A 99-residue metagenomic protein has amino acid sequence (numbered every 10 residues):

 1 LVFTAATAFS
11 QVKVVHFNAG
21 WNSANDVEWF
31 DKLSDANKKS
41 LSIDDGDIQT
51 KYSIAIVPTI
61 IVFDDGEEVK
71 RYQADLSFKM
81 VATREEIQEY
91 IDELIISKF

Functional and structural regions predicted by a protein language model:
L1-V2: Long terminal accessory regions outside catalytic cores
F9-K39: Local sequence-structure signature of Cys/Sec-based thiol-disulfide redox active-site neighborhoods
S40-L41, Y52, K79-T83: Extracytoplasmic/periplasmic, Sec-exported soluble proteins
S42-I48: N-terminal post-signal-peptidase region of extra-cytosolic proteins
Q49-K51, Y72: Short, charged, surface-exposed secondary-structure boundary motifs
Y52-F63: Structural micro-motif
V62-F99: Non-catalytic, surface beta->alpha helical segment in thiol-disulfide oxidoreductase systems
